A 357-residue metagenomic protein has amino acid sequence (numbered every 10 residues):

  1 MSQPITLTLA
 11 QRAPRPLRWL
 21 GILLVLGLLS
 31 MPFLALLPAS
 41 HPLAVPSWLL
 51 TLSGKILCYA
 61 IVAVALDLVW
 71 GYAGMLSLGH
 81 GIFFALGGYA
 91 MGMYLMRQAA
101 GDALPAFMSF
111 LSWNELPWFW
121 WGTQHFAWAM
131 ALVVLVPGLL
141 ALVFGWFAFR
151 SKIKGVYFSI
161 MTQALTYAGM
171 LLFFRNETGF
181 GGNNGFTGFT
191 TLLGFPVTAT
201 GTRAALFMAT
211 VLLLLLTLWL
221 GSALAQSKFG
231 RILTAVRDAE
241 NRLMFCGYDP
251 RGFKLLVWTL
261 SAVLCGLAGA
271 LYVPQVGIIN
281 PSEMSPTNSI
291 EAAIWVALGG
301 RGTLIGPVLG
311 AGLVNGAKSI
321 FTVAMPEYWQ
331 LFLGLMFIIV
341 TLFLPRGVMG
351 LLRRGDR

Functional and structural regions predicted by a protein language model:
S2-R357: Transmembrane alpha-helices and adjacent helix-loop boundaries
